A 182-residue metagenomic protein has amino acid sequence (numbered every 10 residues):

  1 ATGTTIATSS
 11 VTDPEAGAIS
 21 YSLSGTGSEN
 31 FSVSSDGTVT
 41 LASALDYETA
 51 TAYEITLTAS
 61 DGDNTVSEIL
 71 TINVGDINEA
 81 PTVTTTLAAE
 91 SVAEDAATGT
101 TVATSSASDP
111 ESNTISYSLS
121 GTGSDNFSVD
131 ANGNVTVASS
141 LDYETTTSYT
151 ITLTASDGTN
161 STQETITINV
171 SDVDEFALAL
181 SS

Functional and structural regions predicted by a protein language model:
A1-G3, S9-V11, E15-S20, S24-T82 (+2 more regions): Acidic, turn/loop-rich segments in luminal/extracellular domains of secretory-pathway and cell-surface proteins
L87: Acidic, metal/cofactor-coordinating or nucleic-acid-engaging core segments within structured domains
